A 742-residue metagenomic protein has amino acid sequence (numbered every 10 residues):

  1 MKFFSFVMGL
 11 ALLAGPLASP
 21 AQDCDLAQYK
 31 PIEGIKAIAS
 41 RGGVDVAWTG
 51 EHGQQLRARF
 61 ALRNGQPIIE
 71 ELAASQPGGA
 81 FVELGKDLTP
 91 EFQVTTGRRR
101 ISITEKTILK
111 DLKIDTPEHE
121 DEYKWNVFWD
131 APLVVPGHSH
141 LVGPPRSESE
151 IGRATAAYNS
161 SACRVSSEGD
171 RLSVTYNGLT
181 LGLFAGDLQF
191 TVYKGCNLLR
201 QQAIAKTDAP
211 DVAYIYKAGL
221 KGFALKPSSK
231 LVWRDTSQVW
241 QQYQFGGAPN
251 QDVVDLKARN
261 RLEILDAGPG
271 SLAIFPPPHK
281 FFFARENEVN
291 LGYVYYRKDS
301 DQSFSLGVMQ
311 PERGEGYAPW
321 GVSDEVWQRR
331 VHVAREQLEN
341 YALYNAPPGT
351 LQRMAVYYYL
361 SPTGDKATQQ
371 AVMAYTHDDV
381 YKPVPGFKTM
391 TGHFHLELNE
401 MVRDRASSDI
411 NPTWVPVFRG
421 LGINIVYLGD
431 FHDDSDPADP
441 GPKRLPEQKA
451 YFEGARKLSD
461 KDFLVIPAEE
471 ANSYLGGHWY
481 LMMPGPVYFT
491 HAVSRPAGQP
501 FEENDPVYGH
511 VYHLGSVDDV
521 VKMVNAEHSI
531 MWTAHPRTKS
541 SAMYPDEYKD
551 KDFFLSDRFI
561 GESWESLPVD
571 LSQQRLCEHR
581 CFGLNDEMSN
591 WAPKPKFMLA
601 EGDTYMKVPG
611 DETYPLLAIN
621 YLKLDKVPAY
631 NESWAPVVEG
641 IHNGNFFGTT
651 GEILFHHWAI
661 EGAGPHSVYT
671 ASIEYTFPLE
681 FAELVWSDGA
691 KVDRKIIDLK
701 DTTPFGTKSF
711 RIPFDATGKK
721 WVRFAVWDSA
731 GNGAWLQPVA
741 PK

Functional and structural regions predicted by a protein language model:
S5-G15: Bacterial N-terminal signal peptides
A14, A18-D23: Boundary at the C-terminal end of the N-terminal hydrophobic targeting segment
Q22-N126, G316-R329, D365-V372: Sequence termini and other peripheral, non-core segments
L26-Y29, I38, T49, T96-G195: Extended, loop-rich substrate-binding clefts of extracytoplasmic carbohydrate-active enzymes
S139, E148-S160, R164-F184, T191 (+2 more regions): Extended, charged catalytic domains and RNA/DNA-binding interfaces, predominantly in divalent-metal-using enzymes
